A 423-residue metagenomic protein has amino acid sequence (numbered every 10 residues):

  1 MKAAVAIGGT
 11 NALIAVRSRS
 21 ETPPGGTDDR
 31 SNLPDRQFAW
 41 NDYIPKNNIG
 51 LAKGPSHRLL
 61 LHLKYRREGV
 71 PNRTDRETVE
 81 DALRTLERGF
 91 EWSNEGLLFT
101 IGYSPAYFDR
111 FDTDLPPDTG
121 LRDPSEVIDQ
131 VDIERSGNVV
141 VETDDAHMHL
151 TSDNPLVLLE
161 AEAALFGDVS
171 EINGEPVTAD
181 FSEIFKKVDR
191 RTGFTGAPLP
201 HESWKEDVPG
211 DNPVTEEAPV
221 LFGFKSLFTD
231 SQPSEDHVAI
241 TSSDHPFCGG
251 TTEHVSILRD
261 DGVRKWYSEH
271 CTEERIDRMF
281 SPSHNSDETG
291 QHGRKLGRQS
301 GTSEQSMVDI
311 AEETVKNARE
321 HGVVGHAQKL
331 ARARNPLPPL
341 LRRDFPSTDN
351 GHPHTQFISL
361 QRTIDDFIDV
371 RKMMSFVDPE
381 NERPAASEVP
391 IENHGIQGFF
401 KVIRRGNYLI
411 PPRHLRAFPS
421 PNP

Functional and structural regions predicted by a protein language model:
M1-K2: Terminal low-complexity, intrinsically disordered regions
V5-P423: Long, histidine/aromatic-enriched segments associated with O2/redox biology
